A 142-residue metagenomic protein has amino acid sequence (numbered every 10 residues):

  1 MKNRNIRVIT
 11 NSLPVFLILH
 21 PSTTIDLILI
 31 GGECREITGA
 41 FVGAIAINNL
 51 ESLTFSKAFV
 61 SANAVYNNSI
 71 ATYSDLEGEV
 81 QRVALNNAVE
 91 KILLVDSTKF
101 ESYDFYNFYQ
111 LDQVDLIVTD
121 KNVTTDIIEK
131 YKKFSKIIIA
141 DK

Functional and structural regions predicted by a protein language model:
M1-N3, Y131-K132: Alpha-helix C-terminal capping segments
N3-V8, Q113-L116: Short active-site oxyanion
V8-I9, Y73: Conserved SAM-binding loop
F16-K142: Conserved phosphate- and dinucleotide-binding cores of soluble alpha/beta proteins, encompassing both enzyme active
